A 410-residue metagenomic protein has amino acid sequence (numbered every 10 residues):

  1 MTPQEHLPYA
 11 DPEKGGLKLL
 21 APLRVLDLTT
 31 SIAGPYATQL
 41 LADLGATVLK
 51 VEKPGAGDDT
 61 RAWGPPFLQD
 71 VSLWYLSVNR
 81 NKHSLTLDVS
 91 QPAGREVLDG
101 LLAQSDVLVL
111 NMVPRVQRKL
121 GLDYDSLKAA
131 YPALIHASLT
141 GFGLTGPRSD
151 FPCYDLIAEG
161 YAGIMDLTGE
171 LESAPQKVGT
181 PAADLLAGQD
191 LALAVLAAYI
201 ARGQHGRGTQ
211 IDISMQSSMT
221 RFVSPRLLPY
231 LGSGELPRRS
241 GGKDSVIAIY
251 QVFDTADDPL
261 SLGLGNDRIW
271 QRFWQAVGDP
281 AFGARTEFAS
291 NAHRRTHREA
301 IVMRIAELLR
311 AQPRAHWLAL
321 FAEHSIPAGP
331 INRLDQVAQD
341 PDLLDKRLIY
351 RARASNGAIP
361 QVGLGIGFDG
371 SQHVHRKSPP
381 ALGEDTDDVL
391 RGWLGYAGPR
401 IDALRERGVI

Functional and structural regions predicted by a protein language model:
M1-Q204, A381, D387-I410: N-terminal helix-loop segment corresponding to the beta1-alpha1 unit of nucleotide/adenylate-binding folds
M1-R24, P237-R238, A248, D254-T255 (+1 more regions): Terminal low-complexity tails and localization/encapsulation signals of metabolic enzymes
V48, A322-Q336, Y396-I401: Short, well-structured beta-strand/strand-turn elements
G55, F142-G143, M215-T220, D257 (+2 more regions): Glycine-rich beta-alpha junction loops
L144, E172-T180, G203-M219, R238-S245 (+1 more regions): Conserved Rossmann-fold dehydrogenase catalytic segment
G188-G208, F222-G232, Q275-A281: Oxidoreductase and adenylate-handling cofactor-binding alpha/beta cores
G208-Q216, L320, I401-R405: Beta-strand segments within the central parallel beta-sheet cores of soluble alpha/beta enzyme folds
A248-H324, A328: Aromatic-enriched alpha-helical interface/lid elements that frame and gate functional surfaces
